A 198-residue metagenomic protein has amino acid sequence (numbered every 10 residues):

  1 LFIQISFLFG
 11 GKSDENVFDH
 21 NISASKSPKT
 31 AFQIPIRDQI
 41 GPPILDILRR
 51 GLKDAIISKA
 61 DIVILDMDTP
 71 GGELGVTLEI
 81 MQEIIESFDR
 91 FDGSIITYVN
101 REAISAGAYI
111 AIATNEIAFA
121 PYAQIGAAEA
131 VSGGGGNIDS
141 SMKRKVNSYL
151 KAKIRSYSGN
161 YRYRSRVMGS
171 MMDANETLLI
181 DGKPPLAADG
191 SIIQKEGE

Functional and structural regions predicted by a protein language model:
L1-I3: Sec-dependent N-terminal signal peptides of Gram-positive bacterial secreted proteins and lipoproteins
I5-E198: Soluble extramembrane regions of membrane proteins in the secretory/endomembrane system
